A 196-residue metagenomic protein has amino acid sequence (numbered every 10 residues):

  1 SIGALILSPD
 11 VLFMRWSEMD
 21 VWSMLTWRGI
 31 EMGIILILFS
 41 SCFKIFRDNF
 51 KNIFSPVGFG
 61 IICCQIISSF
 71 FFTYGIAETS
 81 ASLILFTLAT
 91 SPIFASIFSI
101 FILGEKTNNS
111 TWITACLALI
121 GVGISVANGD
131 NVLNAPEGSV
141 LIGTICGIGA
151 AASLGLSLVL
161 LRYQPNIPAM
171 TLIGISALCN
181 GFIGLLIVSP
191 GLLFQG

Functional and structural regions predicted by a protein language model:
S1-T26, C63, F71, L133-Y163 (+3 more regions): Glycine-/small-residue-enriched transmembrane alpha-helix faces in small-molecule transporters and effluxers
I2, W27, T87-T90, S110-I113 (+1 more regions): Hydrophobic core positions of alpha-helical segments in small-molecule transporters and transporter systems
L7, F43-L83, L88, I124 (+1 more regions): Specific transmembrane alpha-helical segments of multi-pass solute transporters/efflux pumps, especially DMT/EamA
S17, M24, G75, T87 (+4 more regions): Hydrophobic/aromatic residues within transmembrane alpha-helices of multi-pass small-molecule transporters
M19-I67, F94, A152-S157, G174-L192: Transmembrane alpha-helices of multi-pass small-molecule transport proteins
L36, S110-G129, L178-G184: Hydrophobic transmembrane alpha-helices of multi-pass small-molecule transport proteins
I45-I53, I100-S110, L161-T171: Membrane-interface helix-boundary motifs at transmembrane edges
F72, S91-C116: C-terminal transmembrane-helix exit sites in multi-pass transporters
